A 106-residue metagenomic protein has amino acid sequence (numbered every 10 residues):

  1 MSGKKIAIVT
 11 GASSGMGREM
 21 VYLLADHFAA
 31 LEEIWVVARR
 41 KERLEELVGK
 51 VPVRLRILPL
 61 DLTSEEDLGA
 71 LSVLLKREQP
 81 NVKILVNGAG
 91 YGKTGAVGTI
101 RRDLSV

Functional and structural regions predicted by a protein language model:
T10, V82-G90: Rossmann-fold scaffold of SDR-type NAD(P)-dependent oxidoreductases
S13-S14: Conserved glycine-rich cofactor-binding loop
G17-R18: N-terminal Rossmann-fold NAD(P) dinucleotide-binding loop
L24: Aromatic pocket-lining residues of Rossmann-like dinucleotide-binding sites
H27-E46: Conserved glycine-rich Rossmann-like NAD(P)H-binding loop of the short-chain dehydrogenase/reductase
L44, L68-L75: A conserved hydrophobic alpha-helix of the Rossmann-fold in NAD(P)-dependent oxidoreductases
L60-A70: The beta1-alpha1 cofactor-binding region of Rossmann-like NAD(H)/NADP(H)-dependent oxidoreductases
P80, G92-V106: Conserved mid-core segment of classical short-chain dehydrogenase/reductases
